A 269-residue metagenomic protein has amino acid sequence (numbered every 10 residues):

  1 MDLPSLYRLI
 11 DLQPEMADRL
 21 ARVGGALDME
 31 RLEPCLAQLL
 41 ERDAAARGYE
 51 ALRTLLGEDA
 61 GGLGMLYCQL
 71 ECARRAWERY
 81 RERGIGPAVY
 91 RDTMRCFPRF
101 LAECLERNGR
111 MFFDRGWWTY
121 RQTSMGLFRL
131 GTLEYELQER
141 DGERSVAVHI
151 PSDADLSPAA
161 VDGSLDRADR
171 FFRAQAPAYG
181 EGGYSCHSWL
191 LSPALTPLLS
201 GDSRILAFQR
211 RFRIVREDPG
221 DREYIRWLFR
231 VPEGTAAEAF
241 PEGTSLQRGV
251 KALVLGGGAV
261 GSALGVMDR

Functional and structural regions predicted by a protein language model:
M1-L156, A174-G183, P197-R269: Non-catalytic substrate-recognition and accessory regions of acyl/acetyltransferase enzymes
S152-V161, L191-P193: Short acidic, S/G/P-rich loop/turn micro-motifs used as interaction or catalytic elements
P158-A174: Well-ordered, non-membrane alpha-helical segments in soluble/globular domains
E181-S192: Acidic/histidine-rich, metal-coordinating catalytic segments
